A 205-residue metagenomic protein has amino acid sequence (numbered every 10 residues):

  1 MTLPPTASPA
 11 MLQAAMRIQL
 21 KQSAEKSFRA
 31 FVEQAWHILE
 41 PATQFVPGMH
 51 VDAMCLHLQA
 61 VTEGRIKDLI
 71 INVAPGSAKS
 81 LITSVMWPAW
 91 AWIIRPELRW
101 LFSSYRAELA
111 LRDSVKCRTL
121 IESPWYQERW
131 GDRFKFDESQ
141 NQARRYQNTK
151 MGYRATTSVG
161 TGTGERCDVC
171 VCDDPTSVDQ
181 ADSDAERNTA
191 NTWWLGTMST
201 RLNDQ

Functional and structural regions predicted by a protein language model:
M1-K67: N-terminal accessory segments
C55-Q59, L81-I93, D173: Contiguous, well-ordered alpha-helical segments that form the cores/surfaces of helical PPI scaffolds
R65-P88: Walker A/P-loop
D68-I70, R99-L101, Y153, V169: Residue-level preference for the first positions of well-ordered beta-strands
W90-R99, E122-W125: Post-Walker A helix-loop "phosphate-sensing" segment adjacent to the P-loop in P-loop NTPases
S103-G160: Conserved nucleotide-state-sensing and coupling region of NTP-binding domains
A143-T197: Conserved RecA-like ASCE ATPase "motif II neighborhood" in helicase/translocase motors
T200-N203: ASCE RecA-like P-loop NTPase motor cores that couple ATP hydrolysis to mechanical translocation on nucleic acids
